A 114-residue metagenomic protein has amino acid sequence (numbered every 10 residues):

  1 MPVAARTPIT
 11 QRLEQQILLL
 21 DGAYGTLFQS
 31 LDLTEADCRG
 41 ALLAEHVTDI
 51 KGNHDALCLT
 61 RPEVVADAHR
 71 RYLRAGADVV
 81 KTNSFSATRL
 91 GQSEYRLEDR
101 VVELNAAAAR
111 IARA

Functional and structural regions predicted by a protein language model:
M1-A114: Domain-level signal for soluble alpha/beta catalytic cores
